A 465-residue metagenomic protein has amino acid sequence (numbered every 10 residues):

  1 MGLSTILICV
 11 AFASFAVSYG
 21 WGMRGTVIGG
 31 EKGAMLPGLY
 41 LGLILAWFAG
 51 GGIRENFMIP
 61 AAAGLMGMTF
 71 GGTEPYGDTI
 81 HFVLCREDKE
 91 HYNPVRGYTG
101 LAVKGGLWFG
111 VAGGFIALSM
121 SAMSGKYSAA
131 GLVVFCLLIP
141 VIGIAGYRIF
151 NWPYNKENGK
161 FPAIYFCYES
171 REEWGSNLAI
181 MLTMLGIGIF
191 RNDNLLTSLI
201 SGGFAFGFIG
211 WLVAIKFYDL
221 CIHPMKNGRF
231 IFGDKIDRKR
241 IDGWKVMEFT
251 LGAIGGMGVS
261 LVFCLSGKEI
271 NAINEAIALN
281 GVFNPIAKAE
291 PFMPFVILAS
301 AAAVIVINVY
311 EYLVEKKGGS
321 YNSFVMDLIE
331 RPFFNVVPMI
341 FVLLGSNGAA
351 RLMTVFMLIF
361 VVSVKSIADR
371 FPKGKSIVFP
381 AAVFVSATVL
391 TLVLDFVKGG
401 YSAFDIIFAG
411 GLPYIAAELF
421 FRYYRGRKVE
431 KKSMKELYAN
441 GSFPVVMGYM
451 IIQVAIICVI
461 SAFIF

Functional and structural regions predicted by a protein language model:
M1-T69, T73-P75, G105-L132, M447-F465: N-terminal signal-anchor module of multipass membrane proteins
G2-C9, H91-R96, P162-A179, M184-S300 (+3 more regions): C-terminal transmembrane helix-loop-helix hairpin of multi-pass membrane proteins
T5-F12, S18-E31, G52-N56, L65 (+4 more regions): Glycine-rich, hydrophobic membrane-spanning regions of integral membrane proteins that mediate transport
A16, G71, P75, W108 (+7 more regions): Alpha-helical transmembrane segments of multipass membrane proteins
G29-P37, T73, Y98-F115, S119 (+4 more regions): Alpha-helical transmembrane segments and their membrane-interface boundaries that form or gate the permeation pathway
G30, A34, G38, N56 (+10 more regions): Alpha-helical transmembrane segments of multi-pass membrane proteins, especially transporters and channels
G42-F48, M66-H81, P332-F341, A387-T388: A generic, lipid-embedded transmembrane alpha helix
I44-I53, F115-G125, G186-N192, V262-G267 (+3 more regions): Structural signal for the C-terminal ends of transmembrane alpha-helices and the immediately following loop
